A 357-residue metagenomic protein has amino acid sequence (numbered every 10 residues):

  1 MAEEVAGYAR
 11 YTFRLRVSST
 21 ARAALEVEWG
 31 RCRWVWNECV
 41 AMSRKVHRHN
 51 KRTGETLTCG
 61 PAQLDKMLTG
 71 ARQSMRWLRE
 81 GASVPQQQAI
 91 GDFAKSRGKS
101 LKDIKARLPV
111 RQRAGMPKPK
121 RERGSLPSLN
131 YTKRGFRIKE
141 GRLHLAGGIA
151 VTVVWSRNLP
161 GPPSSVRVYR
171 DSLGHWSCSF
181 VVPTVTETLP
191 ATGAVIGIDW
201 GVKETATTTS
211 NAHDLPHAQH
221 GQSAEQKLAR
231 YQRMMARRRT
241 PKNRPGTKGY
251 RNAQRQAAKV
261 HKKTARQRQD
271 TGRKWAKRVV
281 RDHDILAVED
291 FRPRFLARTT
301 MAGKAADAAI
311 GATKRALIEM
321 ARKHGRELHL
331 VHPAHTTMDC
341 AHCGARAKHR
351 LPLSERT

Functional and structural regions predicted by a protein language model:
M1-Q86: Gly/serine-rich nucleotide phosphate-binding loop at the start of the catalytic core of nucleotide/ADP-ribose-handling
A2-E3, S165-V166, V181-E187: Catalytic micro-motifs at enzyme active sites that drive phosphoryl/nucleotidyl and oxygen chemistry
R10, S19, A23, P160 (+1 more regions): Positively charged, helix-rich recognition surfaces that bind polyanionic ligands
T12-R14, S165, V195: Well-ordered beta-strand positions in beta-sheet-rich domains
E28-R31, P85-A89, T271, A309 (+1 more regions): Short amphipathic alpha-helical segments
V40, R44-H47, R97, L101-L108 (+1 more regions): Long, hydrophobic, amphipathic alpha-helical segments used as structural scaffolds
A41, K51-R52, I104-P117, P241-N252 (+2 more regions): Short coil/turn segments at secondary-structure boundaries
C59-D171, K262, D307: Acidic carboxylate diad motif detector
